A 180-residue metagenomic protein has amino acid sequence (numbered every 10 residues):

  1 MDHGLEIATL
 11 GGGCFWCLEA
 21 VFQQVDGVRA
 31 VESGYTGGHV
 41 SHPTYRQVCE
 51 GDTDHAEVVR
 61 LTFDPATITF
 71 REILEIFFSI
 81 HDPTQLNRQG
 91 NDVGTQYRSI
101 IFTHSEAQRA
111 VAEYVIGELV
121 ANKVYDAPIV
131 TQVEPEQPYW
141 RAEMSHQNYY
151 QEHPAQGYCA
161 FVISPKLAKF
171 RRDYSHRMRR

Functional and structural regions predicted by a protein language model:
M1-R180: Flexible coil/turn and secondary-structure edge motifs
